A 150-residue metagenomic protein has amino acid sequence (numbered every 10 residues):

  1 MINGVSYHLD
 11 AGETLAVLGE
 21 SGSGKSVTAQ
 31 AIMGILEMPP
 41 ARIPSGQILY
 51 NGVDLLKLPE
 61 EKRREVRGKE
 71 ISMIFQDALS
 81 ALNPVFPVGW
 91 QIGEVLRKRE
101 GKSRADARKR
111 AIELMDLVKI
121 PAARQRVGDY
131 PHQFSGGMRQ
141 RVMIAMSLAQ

Functional and structural regions predicted by a protein language model:
M1-Q150: ABC transporter nucleotide-binding domains
